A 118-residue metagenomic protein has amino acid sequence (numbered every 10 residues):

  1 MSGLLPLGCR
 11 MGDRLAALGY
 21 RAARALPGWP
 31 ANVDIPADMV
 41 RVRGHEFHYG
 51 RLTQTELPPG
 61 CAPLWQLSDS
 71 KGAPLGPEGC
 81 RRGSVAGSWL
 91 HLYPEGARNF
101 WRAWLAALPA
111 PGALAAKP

Functional and structural regions predicted by a protein language model:
M1-L7: Acidic, Ser/Thr-rich peripheral helices and adjacent loops at domain boundaries
R10-P118: Amide-donor transfer/coupling interface in amidating biosynthetic enzymes
